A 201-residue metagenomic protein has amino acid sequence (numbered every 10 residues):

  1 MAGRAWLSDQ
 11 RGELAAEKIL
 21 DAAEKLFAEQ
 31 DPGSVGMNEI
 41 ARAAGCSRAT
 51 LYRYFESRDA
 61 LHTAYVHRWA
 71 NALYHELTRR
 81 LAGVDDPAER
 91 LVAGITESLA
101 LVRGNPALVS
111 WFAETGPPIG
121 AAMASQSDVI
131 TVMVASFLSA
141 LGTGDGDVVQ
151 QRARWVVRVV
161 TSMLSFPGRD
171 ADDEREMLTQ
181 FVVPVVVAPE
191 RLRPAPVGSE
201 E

Functional and structural regions predicted by a protein language model:
M1-L14, V183, P189-E201: N-terminal intrinsically disordered/low-complexity leader segments
M1-Q30, S34-A43, A60: Basic, helix-initiating cap at the start of DNA-binding domains
A44-F55: Short hydrophobic/aromatic patch on the recognition helix
L61-W69: Alpha-helical DNA-contacting segments of helix-turn-helix folds
A64, T78-G104, A153: Hydrophobic alpha-helical connector segments
Y74, A93, P118-V157: Amphipathic alpha-helical packing segments from all-alpha helical-bundle domains
E97-D128: Amphipathic alpha-helical segments used for helix-helix packing
A100-G104, S139-A140, R154-D173, P184-P194: Amphipathic C-terminal alpha-helical segment
